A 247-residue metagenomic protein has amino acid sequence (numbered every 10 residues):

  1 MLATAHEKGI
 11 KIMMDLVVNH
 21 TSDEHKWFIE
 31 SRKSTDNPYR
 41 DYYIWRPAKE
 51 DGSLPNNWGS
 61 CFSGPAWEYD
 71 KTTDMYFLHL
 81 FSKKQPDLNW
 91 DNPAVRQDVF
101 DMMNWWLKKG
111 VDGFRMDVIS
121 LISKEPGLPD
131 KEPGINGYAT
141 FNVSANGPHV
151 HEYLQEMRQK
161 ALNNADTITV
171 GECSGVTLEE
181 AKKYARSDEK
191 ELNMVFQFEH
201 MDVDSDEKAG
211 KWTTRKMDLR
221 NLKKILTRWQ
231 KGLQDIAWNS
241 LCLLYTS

Functional and structural regions predicted by a protein language model:
M1-N104, K108, L121-T177: Acidic/aromatic-lined carbohydrate-recognition and catalytic surfaces of CAZymes acting on diverse glycans
D23-N57, L154, R158-S247: Conserved alpha/beta catalytic core and glycan-binding cleft of carbohydrate-active enzymes
F114-M116: Hydrophobic residues within beta-strands of alpha/beta enzymes
V118-P126, F198-D202: Short, small-residue-rich loop/turn micro-motifs
